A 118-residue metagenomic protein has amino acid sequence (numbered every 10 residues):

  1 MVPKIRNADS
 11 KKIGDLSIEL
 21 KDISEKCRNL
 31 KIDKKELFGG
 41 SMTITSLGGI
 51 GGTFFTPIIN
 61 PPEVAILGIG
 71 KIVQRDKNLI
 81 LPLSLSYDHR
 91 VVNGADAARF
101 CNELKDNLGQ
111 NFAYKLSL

Functional and structural regions predicted by a protein language model:
M1-L118: C-terminal catalytic/motor cores of large multi-domain enzyme assemblies
